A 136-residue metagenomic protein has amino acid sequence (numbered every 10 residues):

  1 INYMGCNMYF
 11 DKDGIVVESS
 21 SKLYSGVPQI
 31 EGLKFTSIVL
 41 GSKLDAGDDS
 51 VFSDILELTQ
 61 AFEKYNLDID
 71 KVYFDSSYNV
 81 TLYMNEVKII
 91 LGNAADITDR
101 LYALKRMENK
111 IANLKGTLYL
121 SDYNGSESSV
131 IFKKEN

Functional and structural regions predicted by a protein language model:
I1-N136: Charged, solvent-exposed interaction patches on well-folded alpha/beta domains that mediate macromolecular contacts
